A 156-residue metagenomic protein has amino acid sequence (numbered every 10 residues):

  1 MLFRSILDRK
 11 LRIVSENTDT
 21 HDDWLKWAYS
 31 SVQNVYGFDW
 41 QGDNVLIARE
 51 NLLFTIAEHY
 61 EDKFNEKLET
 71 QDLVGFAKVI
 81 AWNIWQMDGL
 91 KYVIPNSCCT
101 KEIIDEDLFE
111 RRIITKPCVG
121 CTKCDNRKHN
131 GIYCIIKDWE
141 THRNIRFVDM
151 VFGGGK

Functional and structural regions predicted by a protein language model:
M1-K156: SAM-dependent methyltransferase catalytic region
